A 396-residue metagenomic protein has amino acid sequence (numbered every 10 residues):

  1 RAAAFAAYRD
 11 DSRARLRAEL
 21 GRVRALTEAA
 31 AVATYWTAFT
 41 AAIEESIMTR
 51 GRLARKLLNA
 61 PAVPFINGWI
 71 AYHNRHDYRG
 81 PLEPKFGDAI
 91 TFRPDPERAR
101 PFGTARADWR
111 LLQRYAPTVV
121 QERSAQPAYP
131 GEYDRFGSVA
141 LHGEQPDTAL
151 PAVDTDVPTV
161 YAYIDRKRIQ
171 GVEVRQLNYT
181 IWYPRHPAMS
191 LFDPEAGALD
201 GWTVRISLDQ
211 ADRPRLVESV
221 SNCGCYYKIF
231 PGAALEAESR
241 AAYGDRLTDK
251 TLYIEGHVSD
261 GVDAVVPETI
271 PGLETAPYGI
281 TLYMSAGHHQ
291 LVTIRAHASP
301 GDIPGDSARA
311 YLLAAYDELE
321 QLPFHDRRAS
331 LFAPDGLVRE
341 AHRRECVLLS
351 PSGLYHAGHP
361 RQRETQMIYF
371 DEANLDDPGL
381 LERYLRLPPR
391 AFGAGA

Functional and structural regions predicted by a protein language model:
R1-A99, A198-D200, A211-A396: Domain-length functional cores that host ligand/cofactor binding and catalytic or interaction surfaces in mature
Y78-D156, D165-R166: Charged, compositionally biased non-catalytic regions
R135-V217: Short N-terminal edge-element motif at the start of the domain
